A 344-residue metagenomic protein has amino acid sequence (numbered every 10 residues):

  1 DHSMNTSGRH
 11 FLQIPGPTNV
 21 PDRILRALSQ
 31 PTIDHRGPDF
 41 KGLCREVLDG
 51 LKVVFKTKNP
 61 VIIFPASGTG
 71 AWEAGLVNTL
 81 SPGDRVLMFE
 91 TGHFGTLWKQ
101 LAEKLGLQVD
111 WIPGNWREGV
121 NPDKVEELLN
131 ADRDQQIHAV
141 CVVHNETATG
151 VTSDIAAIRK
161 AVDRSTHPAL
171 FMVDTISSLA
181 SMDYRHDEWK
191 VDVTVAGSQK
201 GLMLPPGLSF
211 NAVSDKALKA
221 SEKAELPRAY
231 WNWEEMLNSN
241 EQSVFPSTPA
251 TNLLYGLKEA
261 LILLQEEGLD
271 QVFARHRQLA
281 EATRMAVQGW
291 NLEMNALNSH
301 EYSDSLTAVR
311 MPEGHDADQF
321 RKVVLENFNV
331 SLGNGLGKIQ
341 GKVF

Functional and structural regions predicted by a protein language model:
R9-P65, T69: A glycine-/small-polar-enriched, mobile loop at the entrance of the PLP active site in fold-type I
N19-V20, Q199-M285, G289: Active-site C-terminal subdomain of aminotransferase-like
K58-L87, T91, G95-K99: Conserved beta-loop-alpha segment that forms the PLP phosphate-binding cup at the N-terminus of a helix
L97-Q108: Active-site-proximal loop->helix
G119-L179, V193: Active-site phosphate-binding strand-loop segment of PLP-dependent enzymes
D187-Q199: Conserved active-site segment immediately N-terminal to the catalytic lysine that forms the internal aldimine
Q288, L292-N298, Y302-F344: Conserved C-terminal alpha-helix-loop-beta "cap" of PLP-dependent enzymes that closes/shapes the active-site mouth
